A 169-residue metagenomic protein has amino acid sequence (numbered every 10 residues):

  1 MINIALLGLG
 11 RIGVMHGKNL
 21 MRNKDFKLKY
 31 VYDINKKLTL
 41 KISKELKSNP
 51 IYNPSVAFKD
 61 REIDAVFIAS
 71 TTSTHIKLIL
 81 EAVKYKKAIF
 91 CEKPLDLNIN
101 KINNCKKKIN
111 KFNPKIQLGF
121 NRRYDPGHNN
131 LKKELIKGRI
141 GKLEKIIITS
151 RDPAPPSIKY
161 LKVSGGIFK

Functional and structural regions predicted by a protein language model:
M1-E45: N-terminal Rossmann-like dinucleotide-binding module
H16, S48-K108: Beta-loop-alpha module in the N-terminal Rossmann-like domain of NAD(P)-dependent dehydrogenases, especially those
N23-K24, D60-R61, D125: Acidic-histidine catalytic/liganding microenvironments
F26-Y30, D64-V66, G166: Short active-site oxyanion
N104-N121, K142-I147: Rossmann-fold dehydrogenase core element
R122-K169: Predominantly a Rossmann-like dinucleotide-binding segment in NAD(P)-dependent oxidoreductases
